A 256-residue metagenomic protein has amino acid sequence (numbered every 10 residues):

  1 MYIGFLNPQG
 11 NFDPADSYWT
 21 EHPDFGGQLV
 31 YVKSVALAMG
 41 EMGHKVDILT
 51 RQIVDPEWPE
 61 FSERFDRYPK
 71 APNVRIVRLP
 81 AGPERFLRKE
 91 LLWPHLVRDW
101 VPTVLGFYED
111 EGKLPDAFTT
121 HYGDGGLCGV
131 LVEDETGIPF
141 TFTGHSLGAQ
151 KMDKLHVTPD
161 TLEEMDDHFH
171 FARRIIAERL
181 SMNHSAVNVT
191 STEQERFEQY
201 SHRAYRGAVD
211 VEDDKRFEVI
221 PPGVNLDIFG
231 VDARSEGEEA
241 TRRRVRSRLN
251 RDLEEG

Functional and structural regions predicted by a protein language model:
M1-G256: Catalytic cores of nucleotide-sugar-dependent glycosyltransferases that transfer UDP/GDP/TDP-activated
